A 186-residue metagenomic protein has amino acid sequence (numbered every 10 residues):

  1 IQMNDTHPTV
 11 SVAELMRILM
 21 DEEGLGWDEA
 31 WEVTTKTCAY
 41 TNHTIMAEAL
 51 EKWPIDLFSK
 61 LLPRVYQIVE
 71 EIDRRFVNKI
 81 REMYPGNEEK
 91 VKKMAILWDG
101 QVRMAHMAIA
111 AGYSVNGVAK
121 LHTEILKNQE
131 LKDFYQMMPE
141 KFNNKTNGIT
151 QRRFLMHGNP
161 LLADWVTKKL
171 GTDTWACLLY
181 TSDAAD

Functional and structural regions predicted by a protein language model:
Q2-Y113, V118: Gly/Pro-rich turn-and-neighbor structural signature
K93-I96, R153, A163, D183: Ordered hydrophobic segments in well-structured contexts
M104-A108, S114, K127, R152 (+1 more regions): Terminal-appendage/accessory-domain detector
V118-K169: Segments forming glycine/polar-rich beta-alpha architectures that bind adenosine-containing cofactors
T174: Short, cationic low-complexity segments
Y180-D186: Conserved small/polar residues in nucleotide/adenosyl-binding loops
